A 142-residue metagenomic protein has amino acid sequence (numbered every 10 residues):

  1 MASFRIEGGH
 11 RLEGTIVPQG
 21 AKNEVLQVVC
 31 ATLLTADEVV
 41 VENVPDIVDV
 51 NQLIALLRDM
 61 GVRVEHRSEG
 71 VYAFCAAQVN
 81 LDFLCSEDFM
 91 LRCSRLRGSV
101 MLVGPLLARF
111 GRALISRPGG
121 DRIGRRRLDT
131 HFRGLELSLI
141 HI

Functional and structural regions predicted by a protein language model:
M1-I140: Structural preference for solvent-exposed beta-strand-turn elements and adjacent flexible terminal/loop segments within
